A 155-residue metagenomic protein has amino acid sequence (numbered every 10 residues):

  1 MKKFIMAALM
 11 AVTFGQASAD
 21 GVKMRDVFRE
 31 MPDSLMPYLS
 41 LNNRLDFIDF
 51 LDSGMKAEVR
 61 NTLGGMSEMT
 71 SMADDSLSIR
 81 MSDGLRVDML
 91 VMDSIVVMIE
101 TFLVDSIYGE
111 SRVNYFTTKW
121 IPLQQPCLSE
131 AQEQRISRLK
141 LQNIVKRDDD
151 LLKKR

Functional and structural regions predicted by a protein language model:
F4-T13: Sec-dependent N-terminal signal peptides
V12-D20: Bacterial Sec-dependent signal peptides at the C-terminal "C-region" and cleavage site
A19-L90: Terminal domain-start segments
D20-G21, T117, E130, L152: General structural signal for secondary-structure boundaries
R86-D93, D149-R155: Structural signature of eukaryotic scaffold interfaces centered on beta-propeller domains
S94-A131: Mid-length scaffold segments of soluble, non-membrane domains
P126-R155: Short aromatic loop motif centered on NTY/YTY
